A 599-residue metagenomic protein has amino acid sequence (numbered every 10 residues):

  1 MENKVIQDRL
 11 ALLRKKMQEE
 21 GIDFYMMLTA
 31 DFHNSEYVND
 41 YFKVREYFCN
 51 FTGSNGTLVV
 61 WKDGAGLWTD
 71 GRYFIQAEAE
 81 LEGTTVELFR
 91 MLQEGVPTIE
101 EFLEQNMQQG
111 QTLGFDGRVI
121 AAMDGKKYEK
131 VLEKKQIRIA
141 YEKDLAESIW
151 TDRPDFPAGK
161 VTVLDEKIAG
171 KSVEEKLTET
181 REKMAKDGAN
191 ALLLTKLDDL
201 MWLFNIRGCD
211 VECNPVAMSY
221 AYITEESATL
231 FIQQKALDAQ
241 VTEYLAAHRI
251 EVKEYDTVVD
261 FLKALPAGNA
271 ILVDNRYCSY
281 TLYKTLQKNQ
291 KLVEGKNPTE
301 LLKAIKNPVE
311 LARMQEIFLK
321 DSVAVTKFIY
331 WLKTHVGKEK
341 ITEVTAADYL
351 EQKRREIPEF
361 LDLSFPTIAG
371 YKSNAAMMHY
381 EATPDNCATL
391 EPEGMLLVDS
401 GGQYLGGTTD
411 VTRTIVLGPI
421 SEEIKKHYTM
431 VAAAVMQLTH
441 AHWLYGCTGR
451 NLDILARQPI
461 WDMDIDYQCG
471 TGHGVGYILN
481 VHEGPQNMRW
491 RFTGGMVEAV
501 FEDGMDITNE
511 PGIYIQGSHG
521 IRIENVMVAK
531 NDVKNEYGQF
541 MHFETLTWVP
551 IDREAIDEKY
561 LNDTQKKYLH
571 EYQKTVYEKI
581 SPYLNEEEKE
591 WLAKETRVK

Functional and structural regions predicted by a protein language model:
M1-K599: Active-site neighborhoods and metal-handling regions in enzymes and metal-associated proteins
